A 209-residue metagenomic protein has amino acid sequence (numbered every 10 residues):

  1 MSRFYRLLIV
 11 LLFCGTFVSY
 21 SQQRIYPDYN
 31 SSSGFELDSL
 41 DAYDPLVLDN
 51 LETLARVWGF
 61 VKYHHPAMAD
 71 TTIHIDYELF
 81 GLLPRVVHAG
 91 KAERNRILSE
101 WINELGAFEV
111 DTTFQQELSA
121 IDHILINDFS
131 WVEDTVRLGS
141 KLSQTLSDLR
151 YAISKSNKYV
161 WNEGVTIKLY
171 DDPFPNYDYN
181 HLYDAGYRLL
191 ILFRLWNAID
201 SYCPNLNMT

Functional and structural regions predicted by a protein language model:
M1-R24: Bacterial Sec-dependent N-terminal signal peptides
S21-T209: Flexible, low-complexity junctional segments that flank or bridge functional domains
